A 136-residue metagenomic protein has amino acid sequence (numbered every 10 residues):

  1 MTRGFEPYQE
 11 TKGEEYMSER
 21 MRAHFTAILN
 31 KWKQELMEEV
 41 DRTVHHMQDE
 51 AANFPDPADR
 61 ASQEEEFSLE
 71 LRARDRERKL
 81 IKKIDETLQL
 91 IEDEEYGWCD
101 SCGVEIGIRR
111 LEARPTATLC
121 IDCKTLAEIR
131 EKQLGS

Functional and structural regions predicted by a protein language model:
M1-D93, E131, G135-S136: Interaction interfaces in information-processing and related assembly proteins
R78, Y96, A117-C120: Residues immediately within or flanking Cys/His clusters that coordinate Zn2+ in small zinc-binding modules
D93, A113, T125: Short, conserved catalytic or interaction motifs in soluble domains
S101-C102, D122: Short, cysteine/histidine-rich loop/knuckle motifs that typically chelate Zn2+
I106, A127: Cys/His-rich microdomains that often coordinate metals
G107, T116, S136: Histidine-centered nuclease catalytic patch
R109-A113, R130-K132: Short Cys/His-rich "knuckle" micro-motifs
